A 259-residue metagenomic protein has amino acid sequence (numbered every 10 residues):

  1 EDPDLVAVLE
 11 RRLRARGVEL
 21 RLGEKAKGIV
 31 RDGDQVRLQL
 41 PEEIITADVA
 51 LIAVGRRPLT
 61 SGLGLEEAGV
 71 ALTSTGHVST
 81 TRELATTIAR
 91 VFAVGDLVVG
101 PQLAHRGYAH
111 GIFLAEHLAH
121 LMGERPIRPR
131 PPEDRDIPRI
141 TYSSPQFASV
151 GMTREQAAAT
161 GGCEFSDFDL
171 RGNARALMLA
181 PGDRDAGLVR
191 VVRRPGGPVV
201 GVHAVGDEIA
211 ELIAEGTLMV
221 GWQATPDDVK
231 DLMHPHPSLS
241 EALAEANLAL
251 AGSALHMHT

Functional and structural regions predicted by a protein language model:
E1-Q35, P41, P101-Y108, E116 (+1 more regions): Rossmann-like dinucleotide-binding cores of NAD(P)H-dependent redox enzymes
G17, S79, V191: Conserved N-terminal phosphate-binding loop of PLP-dependent enzymes in the Aspartate aminotransferase
E19-G23, F92, E164-S166: General small-molecule cofactor/ligand-binding pocket signal
G28, G69, E83, R190-V192: Short, surface-exposed charged micro-motifs
D32-G33, E67, S74, R194-G196: Short acidic-glycine loop/turn motifs at beta-strand connectors
L40-E43, R184: Glycine-centered tight beta-turn/hairpin loop motif at sheet-sheet or coil-to-beta transitions
I44-R125: FAD-site-proximal beta/loop scaffold in flavoenzymes
I137, Y142-T259: Flexible, glycine-rich terminal cap/loop adjacent to redox cofactors in electron-transfer oxidoreductases
